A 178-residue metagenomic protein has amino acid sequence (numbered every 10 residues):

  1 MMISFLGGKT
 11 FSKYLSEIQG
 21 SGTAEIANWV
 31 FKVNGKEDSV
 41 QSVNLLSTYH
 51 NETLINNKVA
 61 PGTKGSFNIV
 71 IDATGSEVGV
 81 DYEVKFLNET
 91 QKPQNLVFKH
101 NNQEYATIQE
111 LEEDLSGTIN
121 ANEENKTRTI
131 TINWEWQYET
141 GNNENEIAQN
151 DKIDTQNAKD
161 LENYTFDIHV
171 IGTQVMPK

Functional and structural regions predicted by a protein language model:
M1-V59, D160-Y164, T173-K178: Short, polar/proline-rich extracytoplasmic segments that appear immediately after membrane translocation
M2-G8, K13-S16, V59-E113: Surface-exposed interaction patch
A24, T53, S76-V78, N95 (+3 more regions): Residue-level marker of intrinsically disordered, low-complexity segments enriched for small/polar residues
E25-A27, K32-K36, L46, D72-T74 (+5 more regions): A structural detector for beta-sheet-dominated domains
F31-E52, P93-S116: Low-complexity "stalk/linker" and mucin-like segments enriched in Ser/Thr/Pro/Ala/Gly
Y49-P61, Q103-N143: Extracellular adhesion/glycan-binding regions together with long Ser/Thr- and acidic-residue-rich low-complexity tracts
T63-V80, E124-K178: C-terminal, structured domain-capping segment
